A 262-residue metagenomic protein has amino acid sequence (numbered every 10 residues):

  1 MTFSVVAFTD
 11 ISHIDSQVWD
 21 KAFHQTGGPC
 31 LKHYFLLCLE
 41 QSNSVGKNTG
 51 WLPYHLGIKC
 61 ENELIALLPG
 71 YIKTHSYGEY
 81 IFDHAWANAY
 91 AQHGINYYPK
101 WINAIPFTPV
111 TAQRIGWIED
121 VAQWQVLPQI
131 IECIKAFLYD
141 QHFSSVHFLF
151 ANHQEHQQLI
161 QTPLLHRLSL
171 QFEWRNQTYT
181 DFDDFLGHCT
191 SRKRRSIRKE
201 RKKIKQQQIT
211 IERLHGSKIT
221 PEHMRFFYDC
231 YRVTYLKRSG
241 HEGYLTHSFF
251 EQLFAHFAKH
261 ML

Functional and structural regions predicted by a protein language model:
T2-N88, N96, K135-A136, Q141-L262: A conserved beta-strand-loop-helix scaffold within acyl/acetyltransferase catalytic domains
D83-P128: A gly/proline- and charged-residue-enriched helix-loop-helix capping module
Q129-I134: Long, well-ordered alpha-helical scaffolding segments within enzyme catalytic domains, especially pronounced
